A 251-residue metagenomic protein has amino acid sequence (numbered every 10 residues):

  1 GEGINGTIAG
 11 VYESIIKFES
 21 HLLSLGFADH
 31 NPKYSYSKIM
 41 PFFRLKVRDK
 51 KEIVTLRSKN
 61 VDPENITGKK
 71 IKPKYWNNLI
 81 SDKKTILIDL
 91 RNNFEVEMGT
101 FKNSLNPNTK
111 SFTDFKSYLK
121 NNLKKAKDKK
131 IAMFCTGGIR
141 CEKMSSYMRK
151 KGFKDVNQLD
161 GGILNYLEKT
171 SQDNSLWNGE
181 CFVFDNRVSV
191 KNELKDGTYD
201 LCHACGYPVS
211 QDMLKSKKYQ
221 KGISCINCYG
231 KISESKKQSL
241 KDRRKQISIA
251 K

Functional and structural regions predicted by a protein language model:
G1-T67, N92-I131, I139-K251: Rhodanese-like catalytic fold shared by cysteine-dependent sulfurtransferases and DSP/PTP-type phosphatases
I66-D82: Internal catalytic-core helix/loop-beta-alpha segment that presents or stabilizes conserved functional determinants
T85: Hydrophobic "anchor" residues on beta-strands that sit immediately upstream of conserved functional sites
I88-D89: Structural scaffold elements adjacent to functional motifs in cytosolic proteins
